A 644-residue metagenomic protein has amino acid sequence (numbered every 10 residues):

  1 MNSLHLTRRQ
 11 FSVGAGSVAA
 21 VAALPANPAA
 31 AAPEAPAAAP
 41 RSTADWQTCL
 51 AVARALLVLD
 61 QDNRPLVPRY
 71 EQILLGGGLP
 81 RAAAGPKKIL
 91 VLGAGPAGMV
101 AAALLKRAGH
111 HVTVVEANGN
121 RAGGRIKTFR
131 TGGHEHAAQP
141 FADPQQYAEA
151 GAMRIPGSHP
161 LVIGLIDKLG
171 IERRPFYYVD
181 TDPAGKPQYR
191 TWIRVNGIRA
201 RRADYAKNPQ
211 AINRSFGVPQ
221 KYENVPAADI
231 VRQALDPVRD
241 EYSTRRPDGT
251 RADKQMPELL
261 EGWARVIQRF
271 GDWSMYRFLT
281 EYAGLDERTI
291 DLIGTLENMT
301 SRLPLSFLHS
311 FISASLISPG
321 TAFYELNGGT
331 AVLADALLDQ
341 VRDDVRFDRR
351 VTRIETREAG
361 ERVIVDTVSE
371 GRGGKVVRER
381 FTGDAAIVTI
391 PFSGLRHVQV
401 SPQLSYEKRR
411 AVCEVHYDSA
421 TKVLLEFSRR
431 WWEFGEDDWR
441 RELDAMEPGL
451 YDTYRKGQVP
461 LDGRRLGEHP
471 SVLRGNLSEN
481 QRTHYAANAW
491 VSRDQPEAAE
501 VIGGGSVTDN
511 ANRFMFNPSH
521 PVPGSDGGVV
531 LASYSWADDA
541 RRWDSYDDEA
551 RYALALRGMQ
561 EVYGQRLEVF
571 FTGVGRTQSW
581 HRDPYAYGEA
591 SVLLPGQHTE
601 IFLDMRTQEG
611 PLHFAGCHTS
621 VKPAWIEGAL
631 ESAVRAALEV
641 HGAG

Functional and structural regions predicted by a protein language model:
M1-V18: N-terminal secretory signal peptides and thylakoid transit peptides that target proteins across membranes
A15, A32-G76, A108, V398 (+1 more regions): Conserved flavin/dinucleotide-binding core of flavoenzymes
A39-T43, A148, D167-K168, Y177-L303: Mobile amphipathic helical/loop "lid" adjacent to a hydrophobic cofactor/ligand pocket
K87-T113: N-terminal Rossmann-like FAD-binding beta1-loop-alpha1 element of flavoenzymes
R107-R130: Glycine-rich FAD pyrophosphate-binding loop
I126-G157, T300: Glycine-rich active-site loop/strand segments that organize a redox cofactor
P237-R353, G360-V363, S369-R372, T382 (+3 more regions): Active-site/ligand-binding neighborhood in enzyme catalytic cores
V388-L404: Flavin (primarily FAD) binding-site architecture
